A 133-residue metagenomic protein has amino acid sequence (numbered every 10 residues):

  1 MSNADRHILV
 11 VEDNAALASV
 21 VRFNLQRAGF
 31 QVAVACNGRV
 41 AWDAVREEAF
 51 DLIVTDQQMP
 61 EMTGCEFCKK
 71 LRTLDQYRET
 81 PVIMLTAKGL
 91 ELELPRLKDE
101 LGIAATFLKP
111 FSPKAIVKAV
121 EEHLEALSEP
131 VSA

Functional and structural regions predicted by a protein language model:
E12: Conserved acidic carboxylate
S19-R27: Charged docking surfaces used in two-component/phosphorelay signaling
V34-L52: Acidic, metal-coordinating helix/loop segments flanking the phosphotransfer/catalytic sites of two-component signaling
T55-D56: Active-site T/S-Asp motif of two-component receiver
M59: Receiver (REC) domain active-site loop signature in two-component systems and cognate sites in sensor histidine kinases
F111-V120: C-terminal output helix
